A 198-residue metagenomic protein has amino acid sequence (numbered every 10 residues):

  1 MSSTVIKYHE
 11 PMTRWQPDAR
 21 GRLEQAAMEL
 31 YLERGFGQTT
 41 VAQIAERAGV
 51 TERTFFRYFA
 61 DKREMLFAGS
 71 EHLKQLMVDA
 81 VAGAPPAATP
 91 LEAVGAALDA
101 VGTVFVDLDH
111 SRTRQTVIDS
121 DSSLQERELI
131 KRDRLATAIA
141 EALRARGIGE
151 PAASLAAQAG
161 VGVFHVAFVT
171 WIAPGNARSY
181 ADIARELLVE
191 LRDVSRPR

Functional and structural regions predicted by a protein language model:
M1-K7, R144, N176-R198: C-terminal peripheral helix-coil segments that are non-catalytic and often amphipathic
M1-R34, Q38-V50, F67, L76: Basic, helix-initiating cap at the start of DNA-binding domains
E46, A60-D61: Residue-level detection of the helix-turn-helix DNA-binding "recognition helix"
T51-F59: Short hydrophobic/aromatic patch on the recognition helix
R63-M65: A secondary-structure capping/hinge motif
Q75-R114, S120: Hydrophobic alpha-helical connector segments
D107, D133-A157: Hydrophobic alpha-helical bundle segments that form small-molecule/ligand-binding pockets
R146-V189: Hydrophobic/aromatic-rich alpha-helical bundle segments in the mid-to-C-terminal region
